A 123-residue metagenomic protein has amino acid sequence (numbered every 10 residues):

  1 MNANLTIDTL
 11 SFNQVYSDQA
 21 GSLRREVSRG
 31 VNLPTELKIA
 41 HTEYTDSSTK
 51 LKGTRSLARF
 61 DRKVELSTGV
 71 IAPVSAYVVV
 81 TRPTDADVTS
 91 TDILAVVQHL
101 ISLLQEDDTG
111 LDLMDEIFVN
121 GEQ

Functional and structural regions predicted by a protein language model:
M1-Q123: Signature of extracytoplasmic/envelope-associated structural regions
